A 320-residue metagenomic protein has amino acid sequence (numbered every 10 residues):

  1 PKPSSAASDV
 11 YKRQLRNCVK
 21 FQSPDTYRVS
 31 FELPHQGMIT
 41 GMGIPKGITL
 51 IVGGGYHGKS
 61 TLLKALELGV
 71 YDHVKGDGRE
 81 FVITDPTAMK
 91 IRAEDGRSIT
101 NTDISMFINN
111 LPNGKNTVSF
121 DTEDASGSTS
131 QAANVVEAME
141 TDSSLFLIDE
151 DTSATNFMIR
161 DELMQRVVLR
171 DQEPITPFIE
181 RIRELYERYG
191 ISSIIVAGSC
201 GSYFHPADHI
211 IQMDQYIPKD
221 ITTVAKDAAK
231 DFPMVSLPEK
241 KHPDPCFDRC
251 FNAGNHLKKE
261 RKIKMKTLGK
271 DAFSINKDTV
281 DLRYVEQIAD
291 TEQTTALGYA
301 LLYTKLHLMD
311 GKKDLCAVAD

Functional and structural regions predicted by a protein language model:
P1-A7, Y11: Single conserved hydrophobic/aromatic residue that forms the stacking wall/gate of nucleotide- or nucleobase-binding
K12-M38, N113: N-terminal pre-Walker A segment at the start of P-loop NTPase domains
T40-E67: Glycine-rich phosphate-binding P-loop
G69-I108: AAA+/P-loop NTPase substrate/partner-engagement loops
L111-S128, R160-I175: Flexible beta-alpha connector loops of hexameric P-loop NTPases
Q131-A138: Conserved alpha-helical scaffold flanking the Walker A/P-loop in AAA+ ATPase domains
A138-I182, Y186, V196-K226: Conserved P-loop NTPase nucleotide-binding/switch module
E187-G190, V196-D320: Conserved NTP phosphate-binding and transfer environment spanning the P-loop NTPase/kinase superfamily
